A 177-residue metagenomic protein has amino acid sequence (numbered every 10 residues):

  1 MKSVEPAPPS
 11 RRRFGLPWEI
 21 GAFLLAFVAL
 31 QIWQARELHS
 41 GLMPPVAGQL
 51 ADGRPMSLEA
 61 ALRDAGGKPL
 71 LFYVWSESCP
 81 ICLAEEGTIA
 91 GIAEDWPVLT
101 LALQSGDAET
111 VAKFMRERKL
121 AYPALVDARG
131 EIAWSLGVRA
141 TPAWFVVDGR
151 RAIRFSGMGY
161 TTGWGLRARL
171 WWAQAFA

Functional and structural regions predicted by a protein language model:
M1-D52, A177: N-terminal targeting signals for export/organelle localization
L42, K68, R139-T141: Short, small/polar residue-rich loop motifs at catalytic or cofactor-binding pockets
Q49, P123-D127: Short acidic-hydrophobic, aromatic-tinged amphipathic segments that line or gate anion-handling sites
A51, E77, G149: Short, ordered coil/turn segments that flank beta-strands lining enzyme active or ligand-binding pockets
L58-L83, I89: Short active-site neighborhood of thiol/selenol oxidoreductases, capturing the structured segment around
L71-F72, V98, W144: Hydrophobic beta-strand anchors of alpha/beta hydrolase catalytic cores
I81-R118, A128-W134: Structural microenvironment flanking redox-active thiols in thiol-disulfide oxidoreductases
R116-L120, A128-A177: Thiol/disulfide oxidoreductase modules built on the thioredoxin-like
